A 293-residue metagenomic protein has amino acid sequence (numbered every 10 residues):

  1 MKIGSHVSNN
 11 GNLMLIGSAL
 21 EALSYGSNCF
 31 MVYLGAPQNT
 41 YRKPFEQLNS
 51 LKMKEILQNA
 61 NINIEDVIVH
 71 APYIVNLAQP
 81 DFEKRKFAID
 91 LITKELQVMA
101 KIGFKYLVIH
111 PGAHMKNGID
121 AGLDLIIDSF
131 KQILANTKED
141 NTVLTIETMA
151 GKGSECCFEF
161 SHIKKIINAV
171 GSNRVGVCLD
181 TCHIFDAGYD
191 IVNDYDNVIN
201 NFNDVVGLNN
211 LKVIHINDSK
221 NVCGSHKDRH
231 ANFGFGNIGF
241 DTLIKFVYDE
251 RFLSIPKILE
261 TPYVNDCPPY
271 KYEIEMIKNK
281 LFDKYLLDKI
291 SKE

Functional and structural regions predicted by a protein language model:
M1-A71, V75-Q97, D283-E293: N-terminal pre-domain/capping segments
H6-N10, G35-P37, P72-I74, G112-H114 (+4 more regions): Active-site beta-loop-alpha junctions enriched in small/polar residues
A19-G26, E46-I68, E95-G103, L134-D140 (+3 more regions): Acidic (Asp/Glu)-rich catalytic clusters
A22, H70, A88, M99 (+5 more regions): Conserved, mostly hydrophobic/aromatic
F30, Q132-F233: Acidic/histidine-rich catalytic cores of soluble enzymes
M31, K212-H215, S254-T261: Conserved active-site loop/cleft motifs that coordinate metal ions or position small ligands
L77-G176: Active-site acidic/histidine proton-transfer and metal-coordination neighborhood in alpha/beta enzyme cores
D81-K94, I119-Q132, E159-A169, Y195-N200 (+2 more regions): Short, electropositive alpha-helical surface patch
